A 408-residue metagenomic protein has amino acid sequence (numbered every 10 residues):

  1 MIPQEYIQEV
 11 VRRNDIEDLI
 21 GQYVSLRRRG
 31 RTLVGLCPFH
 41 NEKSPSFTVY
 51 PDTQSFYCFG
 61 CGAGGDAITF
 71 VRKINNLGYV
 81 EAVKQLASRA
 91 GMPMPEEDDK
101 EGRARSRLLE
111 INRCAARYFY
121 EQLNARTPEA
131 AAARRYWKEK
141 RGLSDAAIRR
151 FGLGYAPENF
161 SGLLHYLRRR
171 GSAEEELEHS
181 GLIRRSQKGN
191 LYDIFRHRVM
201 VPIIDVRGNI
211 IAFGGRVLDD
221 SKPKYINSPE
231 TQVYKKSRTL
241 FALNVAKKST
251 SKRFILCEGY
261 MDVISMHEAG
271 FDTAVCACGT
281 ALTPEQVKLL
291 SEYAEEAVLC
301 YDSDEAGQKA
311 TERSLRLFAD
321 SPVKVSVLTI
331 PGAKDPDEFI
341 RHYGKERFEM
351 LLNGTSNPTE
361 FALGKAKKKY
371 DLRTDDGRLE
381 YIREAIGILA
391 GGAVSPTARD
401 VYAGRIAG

Functional and structural regions predicted by a protein language model:
M1-K100, A156: N-terminal structured subdomain of primase-like DNA metabolism proteins
I2, N14, R29, E101-R107 (+4 more regions): Phosphate-handling DNA/RNA-contact segment within nucleic-acid enzymes
C37, C58, V71, W137-K138 (+8 more regions): Terminal peptide-recognition signature
K73-A82, L86-A87, I194-R216, E338-H342 (+2 more regions): Structured, non-catalytic alpha/beta "coupling" segments that mediate domain-domain communication and provide generic
E81-A132, K140: Conserved active-site segments centered on acidic
E97, L256, E295-A306, L328-T329: Acidic beta-strand-to-loop metal/phosphate-binding motif
M261, L282, Y301-T311, T329-K334: Acidic, metal-coordinating catalytic cores used for nucleic-acid/nucleotide bond scission and strand-transfer chemistry
V323-A407: C-terminal or mid-to-C-terminal helical accessory/interaction module adjacent to the motor/catalytic core
